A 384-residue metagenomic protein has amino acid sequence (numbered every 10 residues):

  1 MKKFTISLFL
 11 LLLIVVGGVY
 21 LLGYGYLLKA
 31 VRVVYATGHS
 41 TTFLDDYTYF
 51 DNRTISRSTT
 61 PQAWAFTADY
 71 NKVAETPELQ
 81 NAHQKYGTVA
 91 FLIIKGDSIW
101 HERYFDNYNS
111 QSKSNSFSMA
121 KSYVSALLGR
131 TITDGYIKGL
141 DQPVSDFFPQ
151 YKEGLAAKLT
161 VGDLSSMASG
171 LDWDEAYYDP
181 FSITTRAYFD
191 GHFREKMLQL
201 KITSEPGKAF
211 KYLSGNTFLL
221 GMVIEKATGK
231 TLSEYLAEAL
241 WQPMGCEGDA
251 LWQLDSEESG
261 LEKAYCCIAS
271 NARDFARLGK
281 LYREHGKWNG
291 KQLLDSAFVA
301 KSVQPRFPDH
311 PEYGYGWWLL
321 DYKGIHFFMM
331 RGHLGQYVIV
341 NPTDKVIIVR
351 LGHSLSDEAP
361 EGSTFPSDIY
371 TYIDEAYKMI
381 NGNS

Functional and structural regions predicted by a protein language model:
M1-Y108, I137, I369-S384: N-terminal leader/targeting segments and the immediately adjacent pre-domain N-terminus
K85-T88, S112, H333-L334: Short, small/polar residue-rich loop motifs at catalytic or cofactor-binding pockets
D97, N115-L140, L164, L220-I224 (+1 more regions): Active-site SXXK
F105-N109, K113, S354-S356: A short acidic/small-residue loop/turn micro-motif
Q111, Y178-E258, E262-K263: Catalytic-site signature segments of enzymes, centered on catalytic residues
D134-D172, Q199-K201, T228-Y265, S270: Active-site helix/loop module of the DD-peptidase/beta-lactamase fold, centered on the serine-lysine SxxK catalytic
N216-V223, A264-K287, Q336-G352: Active-site-proximal alpha-helical segments within enzyme catalytic domains
G248, Q253, V299-I347: Active-site Gly/Thr loop motif
